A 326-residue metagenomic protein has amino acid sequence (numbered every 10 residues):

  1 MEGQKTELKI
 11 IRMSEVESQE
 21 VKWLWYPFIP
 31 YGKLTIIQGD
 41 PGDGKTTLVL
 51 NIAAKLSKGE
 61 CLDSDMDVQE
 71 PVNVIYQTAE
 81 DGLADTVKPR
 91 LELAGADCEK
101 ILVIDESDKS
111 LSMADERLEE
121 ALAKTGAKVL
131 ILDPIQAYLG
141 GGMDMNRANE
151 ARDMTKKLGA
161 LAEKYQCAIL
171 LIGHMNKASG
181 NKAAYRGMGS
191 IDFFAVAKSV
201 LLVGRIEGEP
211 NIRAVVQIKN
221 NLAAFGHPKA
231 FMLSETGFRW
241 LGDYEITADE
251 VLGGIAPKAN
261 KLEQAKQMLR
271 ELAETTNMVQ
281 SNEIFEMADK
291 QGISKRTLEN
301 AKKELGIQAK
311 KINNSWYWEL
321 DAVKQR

Functional and structural regions predicted by a protein language model:
M1-K9, P41, A123-G126, K164-Y165 (+1 more regions): C-terminal regions of RecA-like/P-loop NTPase motor modules
E2-K5, Q19-E20, L24-Y26, P30 (+7 more regions): Conserved inter-motif catalytic segment of the P-loop NTP-binding fold
I29, I37, A53, Y76 (+1 more regions): Conserved hydrophobic/aromatic pocket- or pore-lining residues that grip, position, or stack substrates in active sites
I36-I37, G42, T47, V74-Q77 (+3 more regions): Phosphate-binding/switch region of NTP-binding enzymes
L48, I52: Hydrophobic positions on the alpha1 helix immediately C-terminal to the Walker A/P-loop
S57: Gly/Ala-rich phosphate-binding loop of Rossmann-like dinucleotide-binding domains, activating on the conserved
K100-L102, S199, Q308: Conserved beta-strand segments of alpha/beta enzyme cores
